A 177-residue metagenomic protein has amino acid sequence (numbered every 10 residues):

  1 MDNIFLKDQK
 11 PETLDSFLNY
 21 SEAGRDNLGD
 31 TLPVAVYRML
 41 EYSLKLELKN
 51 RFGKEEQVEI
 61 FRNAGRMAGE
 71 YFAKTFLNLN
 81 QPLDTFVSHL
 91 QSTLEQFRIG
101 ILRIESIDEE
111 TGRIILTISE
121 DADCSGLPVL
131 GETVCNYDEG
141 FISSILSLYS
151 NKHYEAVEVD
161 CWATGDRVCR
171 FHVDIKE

Functional and structural regions predicted by a protein language model:
M1-I115, D121-N136, D160-R170, I175-E177: N-terminal accessory segment detector
L44, I142-L146: Buried hydrophobic packing segments
L94-I101, L146-Y154: Short secondary-structure junctions
Y137-F141: Short amphipathic alpha-helical face segments that pack within enzyme cores and frequently flank/anchor catalytic
V157: General small-molecule cofactor/ligand-binding pocket signal
